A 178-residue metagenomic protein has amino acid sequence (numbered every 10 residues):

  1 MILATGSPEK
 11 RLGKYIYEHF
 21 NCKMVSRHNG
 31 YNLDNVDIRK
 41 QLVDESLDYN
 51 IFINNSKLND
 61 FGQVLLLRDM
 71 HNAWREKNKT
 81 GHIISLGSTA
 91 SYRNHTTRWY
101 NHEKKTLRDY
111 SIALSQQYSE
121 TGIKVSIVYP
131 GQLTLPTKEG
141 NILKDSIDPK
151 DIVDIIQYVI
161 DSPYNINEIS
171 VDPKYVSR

Functional and structural regions predicted by a protein language model:
M1-V25: Canonical Rossmann dinucleotide-binding motif of NAD(H)/NADP(H)-dependent dehydrogenases/reductases, specifically
T5-G6, V25, N55, I83-A90 (+1 more regions): SDR active-site strand-loop-helix element
N21-Q41, L58, L65: Adenosine-cofactor binding site in Rossmann-like domains, unifying the SAM/SAH pocket of S-adenosylmethionine-dependent
Q41-N54, N165: A glycine-rich helix->loop->beta "capping" turn within Rossmann-like NAD(P)(H)-dependent oxidoreductase domains
Y49-N54, D69, A73-G87, I123-S126: Conserved catalytic-site loops of classical short-chain dehydrogenases/reductases
L58, R75-E120, Q132-T134: Catalytic loop of short-chain dehydrogenase/reductase
L67-H71, S111, V153-I156: Short-chain dehydrogenase/reductase
I127-V128, G140-R178: C-terminal helical subdomain
